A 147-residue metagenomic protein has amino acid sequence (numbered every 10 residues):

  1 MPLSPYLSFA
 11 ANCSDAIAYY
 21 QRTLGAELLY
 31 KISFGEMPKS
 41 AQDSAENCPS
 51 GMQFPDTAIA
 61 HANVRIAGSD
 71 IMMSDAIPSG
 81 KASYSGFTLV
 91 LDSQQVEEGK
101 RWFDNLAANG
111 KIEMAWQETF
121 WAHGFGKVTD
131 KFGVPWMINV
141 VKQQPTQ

Functional and structural regions predicted by a protein language model:
M1, D56-A58, S83-S85: Residue-level preference for beta-strand/loop junctions
M1-S4, V134: Hydrophobic alpha-helix-in-membranes signature
S4, I59-A60, H123-F125: Short loop/turn microsegments at loop-to-beta-strand junctions
P5-L7, L89: A structural signal for short, well-ordered beta-strand segments
L7-G68: Core segments of cupin and vicinal oxygen chelate
L29-I32, S50-G51, R65, M73-S83 (+1 more regions): Vicinal oxygen chelate
